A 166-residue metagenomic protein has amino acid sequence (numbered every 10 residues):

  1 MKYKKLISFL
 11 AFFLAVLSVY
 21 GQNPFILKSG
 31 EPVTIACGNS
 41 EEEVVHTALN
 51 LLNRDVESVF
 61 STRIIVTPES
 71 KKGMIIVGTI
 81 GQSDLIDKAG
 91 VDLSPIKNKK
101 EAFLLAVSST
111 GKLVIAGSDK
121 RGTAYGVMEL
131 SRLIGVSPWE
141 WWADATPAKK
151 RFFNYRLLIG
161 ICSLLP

Functional and structural regions predicted by a protein language model:
K2-Y3, A148: Generic N-terminal leader/processing signal
Y3, I7-A15, V19-A106, L158-I159: Acidic, contiguous N-terminal accessory segments
A48, D55, L93-P166: Feature activates predominantly on carbohydrate-active enzymes
